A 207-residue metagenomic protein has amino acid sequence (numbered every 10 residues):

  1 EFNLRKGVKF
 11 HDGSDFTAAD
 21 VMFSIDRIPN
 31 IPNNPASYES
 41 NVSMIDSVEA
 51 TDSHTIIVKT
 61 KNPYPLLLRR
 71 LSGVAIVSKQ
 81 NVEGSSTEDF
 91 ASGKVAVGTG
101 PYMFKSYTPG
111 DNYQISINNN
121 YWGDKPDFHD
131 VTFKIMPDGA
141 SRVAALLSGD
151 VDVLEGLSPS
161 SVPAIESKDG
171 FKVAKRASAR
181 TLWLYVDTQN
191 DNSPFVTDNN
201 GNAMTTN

Functional and structural regions predicted by a protein language model:
E1-A36, S47-V48, P101-N207: Extracytoplasmic/periplasmic ligand-capture domains
N3, S37-V82: Surface-exposed binding/hinge segments that line and control ligand-binding clefts or catalytic entry sites
D15-M22, K61-K79, A91-V97, Q114-I115 (+1 more regions): A broad, low-specificity signal for short, low-complexity segments enriched in glycine/proline and polar/charged
S24-I31, V82-F90: Short, basic/low-complexity N-terminal boundary segments at the transition from targeting/disordered tails
S43, S53, V97-G100, G110: Short beta-strand-initiation
M44-I45, S86-G93, T99-F104: Short, P/G- and charge-enriched loop/turn segments at secondary-structure junctions
